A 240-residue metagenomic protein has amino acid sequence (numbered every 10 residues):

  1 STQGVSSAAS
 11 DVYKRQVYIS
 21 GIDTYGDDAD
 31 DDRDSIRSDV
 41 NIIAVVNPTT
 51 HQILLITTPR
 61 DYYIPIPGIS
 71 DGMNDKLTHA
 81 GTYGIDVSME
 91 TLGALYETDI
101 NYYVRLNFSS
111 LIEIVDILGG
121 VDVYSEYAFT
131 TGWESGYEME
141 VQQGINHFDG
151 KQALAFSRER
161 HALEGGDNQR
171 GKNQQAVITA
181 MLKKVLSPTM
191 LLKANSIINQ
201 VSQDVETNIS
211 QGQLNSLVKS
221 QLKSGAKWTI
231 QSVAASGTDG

Functional and structural regions predicted by a protein language model:
S1, S7-G240: Non-catalytic, solvent-exposed segments at the cell envelope interface
